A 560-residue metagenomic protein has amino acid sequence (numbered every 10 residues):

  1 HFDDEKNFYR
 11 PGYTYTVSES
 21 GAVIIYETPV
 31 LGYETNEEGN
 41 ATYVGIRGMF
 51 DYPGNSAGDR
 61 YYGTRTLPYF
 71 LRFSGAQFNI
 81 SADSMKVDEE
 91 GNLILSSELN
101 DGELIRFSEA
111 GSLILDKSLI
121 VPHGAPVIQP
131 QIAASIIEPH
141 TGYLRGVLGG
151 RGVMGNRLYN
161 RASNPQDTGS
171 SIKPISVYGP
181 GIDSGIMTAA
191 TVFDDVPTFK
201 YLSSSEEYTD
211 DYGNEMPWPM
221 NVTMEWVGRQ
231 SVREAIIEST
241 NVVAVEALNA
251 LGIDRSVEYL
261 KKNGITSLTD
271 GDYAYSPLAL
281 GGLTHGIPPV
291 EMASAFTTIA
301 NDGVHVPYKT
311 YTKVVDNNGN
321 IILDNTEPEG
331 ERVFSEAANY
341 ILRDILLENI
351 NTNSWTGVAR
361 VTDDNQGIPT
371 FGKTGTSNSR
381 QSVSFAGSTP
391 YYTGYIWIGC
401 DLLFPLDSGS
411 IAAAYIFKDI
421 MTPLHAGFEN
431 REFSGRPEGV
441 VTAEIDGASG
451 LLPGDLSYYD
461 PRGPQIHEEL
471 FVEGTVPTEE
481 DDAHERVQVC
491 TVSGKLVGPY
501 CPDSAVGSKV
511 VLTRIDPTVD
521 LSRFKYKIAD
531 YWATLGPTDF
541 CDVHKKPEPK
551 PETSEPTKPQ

Functional and structural regions predicted by a protein language model:
H1-P126, P130-E138, Y143-L148, V153-N164 (+1 more regions): A penicillin-recognizing enzyme superfamily signal
V127-A133, G155-I175, A190-F193, Q230 (+1 more regions): Short active-site loop at a secondary-structure junction that contains or immediately precedes the catalytic residue(s)
T141-G142, D167-D195, A235, A295-I299 (+3 more regions): Active-site SXXK
S184-T188, K200, V243, L251 (+6 more regions): A generic secondary-structure signal for well-formed alpha-helical elements
M187-S256, N317-E348: Conserved catalytic neighborhood of penicillin-recognizing serine enzymes
E207-N221, G252-S294: Mid-domain, small-residue-enriched loop/turn segments at the edges of structured enzyme/sensor domains
G447-E552: Low-complexity, Gly/Ser/Thr/Pro-rich intrinsically disordered linker/tail segments
K550-Q560: Long, low-complexity, intrinsically disordered segments
